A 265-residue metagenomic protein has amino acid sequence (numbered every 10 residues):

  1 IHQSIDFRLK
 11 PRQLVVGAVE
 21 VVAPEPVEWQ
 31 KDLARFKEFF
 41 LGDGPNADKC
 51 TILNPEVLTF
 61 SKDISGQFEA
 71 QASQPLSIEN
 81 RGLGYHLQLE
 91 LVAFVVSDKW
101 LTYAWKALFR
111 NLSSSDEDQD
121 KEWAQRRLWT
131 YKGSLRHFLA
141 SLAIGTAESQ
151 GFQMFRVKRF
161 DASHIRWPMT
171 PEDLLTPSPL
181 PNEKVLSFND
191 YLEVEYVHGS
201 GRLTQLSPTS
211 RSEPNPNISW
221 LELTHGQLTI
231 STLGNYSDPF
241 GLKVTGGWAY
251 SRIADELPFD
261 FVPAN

Functional and structural regions predicted by a protein language model:
H2-N265: Surface-exposed, low-complexity/disordered segments and acidic/polar micro-motifs at processing/linker regions
